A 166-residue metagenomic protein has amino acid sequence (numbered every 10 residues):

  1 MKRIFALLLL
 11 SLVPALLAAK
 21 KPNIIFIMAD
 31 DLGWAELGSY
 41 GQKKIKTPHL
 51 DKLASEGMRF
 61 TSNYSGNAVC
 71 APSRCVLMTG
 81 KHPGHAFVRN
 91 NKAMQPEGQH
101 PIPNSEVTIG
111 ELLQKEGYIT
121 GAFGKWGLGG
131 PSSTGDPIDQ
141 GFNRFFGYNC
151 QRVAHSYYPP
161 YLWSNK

Functional and structural regions predicted by a protein language model:
K2, A18-K166: Formylglycine-dependent sulfatase
K2-L9: Sec-dependent signal peptide recognition, specifically the positively charged N-region followed immediately by
L9-L17: Hydrophobic h-region of N-terminal signal peptides that target proteins for export in Gram-negative bacteria
